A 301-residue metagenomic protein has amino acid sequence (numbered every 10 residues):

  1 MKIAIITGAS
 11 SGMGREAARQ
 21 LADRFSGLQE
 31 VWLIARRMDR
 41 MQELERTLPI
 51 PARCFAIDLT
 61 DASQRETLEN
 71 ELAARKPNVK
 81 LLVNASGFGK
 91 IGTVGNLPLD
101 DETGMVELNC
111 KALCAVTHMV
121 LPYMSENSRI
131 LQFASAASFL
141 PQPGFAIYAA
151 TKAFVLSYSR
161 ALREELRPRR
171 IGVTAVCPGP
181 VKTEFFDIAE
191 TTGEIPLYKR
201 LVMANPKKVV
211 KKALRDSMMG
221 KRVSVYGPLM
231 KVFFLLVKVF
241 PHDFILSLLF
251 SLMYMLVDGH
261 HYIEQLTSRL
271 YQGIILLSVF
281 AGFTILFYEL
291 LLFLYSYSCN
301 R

Functional and structural regions predicted by a protein language model:
S10-S11: Conserved glycine-rich cofactor-binding loop
S26-E43: Conserved glycine-rich Rossmann-like NAD(P)H-binding loop of the short-chain dehydrogenase/reductase
A85-K90: Conserved NAD(P)H cofactor-binding loop of Rossmann-fold oxidoreductase domains
T93-V94, D101-G104: Substrate-binding pocket helix/loop in short-chain dehydrogenase/reductase
T117, T151: Active-site helix of classical SDR
S135: Residue(s) in the substrate-gating loop at a strand-loop-helix junction that position the organic substrate next
P168-P228: SDR active-site lid
